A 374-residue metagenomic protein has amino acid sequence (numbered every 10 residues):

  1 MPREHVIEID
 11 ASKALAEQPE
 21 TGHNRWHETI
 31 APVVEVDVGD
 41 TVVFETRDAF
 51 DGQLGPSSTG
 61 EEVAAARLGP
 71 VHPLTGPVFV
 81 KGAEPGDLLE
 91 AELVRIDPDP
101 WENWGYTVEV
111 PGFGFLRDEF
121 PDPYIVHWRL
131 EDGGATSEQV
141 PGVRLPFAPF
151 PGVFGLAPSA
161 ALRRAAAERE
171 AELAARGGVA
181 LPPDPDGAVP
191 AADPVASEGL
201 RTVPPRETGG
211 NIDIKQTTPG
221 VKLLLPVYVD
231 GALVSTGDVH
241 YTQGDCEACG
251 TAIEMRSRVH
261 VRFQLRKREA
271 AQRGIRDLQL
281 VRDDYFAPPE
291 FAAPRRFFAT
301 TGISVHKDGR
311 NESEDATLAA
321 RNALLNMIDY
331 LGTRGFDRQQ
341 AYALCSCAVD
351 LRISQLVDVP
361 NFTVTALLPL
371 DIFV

Functional and structural regions predicted by a protein language model:
P2-A66: N-terminal, Lys/Arg-enriched amphipathic/low-complexity engagement segments that precede the first folded domain
E17-H27, R67-T75, L200-T208: Short, structured beta-strand/loop micro-motifs enriched in basic residues and often containing a Trp
F44, L88-A91, L225: A generic structural signal for residues embedded in beta-strands
A49-G60, I96-T107, G231-Y241, S354-V357: Short, Lys/Arg- and Gly-enriched loop/turn segments at beta-strand edges
R95-T218, L224: Intrinsically disordered, low-complexity linker/loop segments enriched in Gly/Pro and charged/polar residues
R164, A180-E314: Conserved mixed alpha/beta catalytic, RNA-binding, or beta-rich assembly cores of soluble enzyme, regulatory
E290-C345, L351: Extended, compositionally biased non-globular segments
